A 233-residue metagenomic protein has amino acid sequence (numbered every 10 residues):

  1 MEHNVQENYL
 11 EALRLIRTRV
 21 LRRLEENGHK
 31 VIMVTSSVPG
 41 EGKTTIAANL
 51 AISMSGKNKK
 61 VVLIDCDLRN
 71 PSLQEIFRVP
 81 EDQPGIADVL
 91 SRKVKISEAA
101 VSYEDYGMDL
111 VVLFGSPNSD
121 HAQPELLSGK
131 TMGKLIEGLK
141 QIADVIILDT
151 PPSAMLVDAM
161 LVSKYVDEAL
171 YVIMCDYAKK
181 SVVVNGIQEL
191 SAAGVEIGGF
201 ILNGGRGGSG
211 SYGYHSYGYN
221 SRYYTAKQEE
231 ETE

Functional and structural regions predicted by a protein language model:
M1-R14, T18-G28, S36-E41, L63-D144 (+2 more regions): P-loop/Walker-type NTP enzyme "switch/lid" segment
M33, V112, I147, L170-V172: Structural motif
I46: Hydrophobic positions on the alpha1 helix immediately C-terminal to the Walker A/P-loop
N49, S53, E75-I76: Active-site signature of alpha/beta-hydrolase-fold catalytic machinery across serine- and Asp/Cys-nucleophile hydrolases
I52, N58-V62, D158: Helical hairpin unit composed of two closely spaced alpha helices linked by a short loop
Q141, V157-D176: Inter-motif core of Ras-like GTPase G domains
I147-L148, L202: Hydrophobic residues in beta-strands of the RecA-like P-loop NTPase core, especially within AAA+ ATPase
S181-E233: Hydrophobic micro-sites
